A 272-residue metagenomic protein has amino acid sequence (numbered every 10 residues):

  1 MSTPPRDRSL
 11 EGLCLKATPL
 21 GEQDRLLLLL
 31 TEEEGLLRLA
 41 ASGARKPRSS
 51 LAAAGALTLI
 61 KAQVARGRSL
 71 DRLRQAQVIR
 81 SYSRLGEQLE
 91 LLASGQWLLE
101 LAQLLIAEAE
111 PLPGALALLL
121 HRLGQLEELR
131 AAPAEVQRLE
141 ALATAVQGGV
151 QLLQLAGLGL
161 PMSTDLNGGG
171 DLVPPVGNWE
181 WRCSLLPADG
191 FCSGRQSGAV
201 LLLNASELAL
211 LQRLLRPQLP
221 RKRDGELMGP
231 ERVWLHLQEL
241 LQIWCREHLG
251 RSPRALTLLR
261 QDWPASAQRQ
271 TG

Functional and structural regions predicted by a protein language model:
M1-L26, L30-G272: Non-catalytic alpha-helical scaffolds and adjoining flexible linkers that form interface surfaces for assembly
